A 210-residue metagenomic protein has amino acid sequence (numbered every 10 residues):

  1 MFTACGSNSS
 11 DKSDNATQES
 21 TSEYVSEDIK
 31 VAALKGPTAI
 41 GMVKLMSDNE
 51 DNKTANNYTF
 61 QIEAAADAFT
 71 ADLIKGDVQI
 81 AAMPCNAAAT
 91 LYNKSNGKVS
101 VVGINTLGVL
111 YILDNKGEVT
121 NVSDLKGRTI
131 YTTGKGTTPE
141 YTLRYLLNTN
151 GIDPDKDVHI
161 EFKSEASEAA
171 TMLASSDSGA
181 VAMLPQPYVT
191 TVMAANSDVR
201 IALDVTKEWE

Functional and structural regions predicted by a protein language model:
F2-A4: C-terminal motif of bacterial Sec signal peptides marking the signal peptidase cleavage site
G6-S9: Bacterial signal peptide processing site
T17-E23, D114-I130: Flexible hinge/capping segments at coil-to-helix
Y24, D28, L34-A68, D72-I74 (+2 more regions): Short, polar/charged alpha-helical segment
V31-K35, R128-T138, L146, N150 (+4 more regions): Short beta-strand->loop
K44-M46, L110-N121, E210: A bilobed periplasmic-binding-protein/Venus flytrap-type ligand-binding module shared by bacterial periplasmic
N56-A65, A82, P154-E165: Short beta-strand-to-loop elements that line the ligand-binding cleft of bilobed periplasmic-binding protein-like
N86-A87, K156, E161, S167-E210: Pocket-lining segment of extracytoplasmic ligand-binding domains
